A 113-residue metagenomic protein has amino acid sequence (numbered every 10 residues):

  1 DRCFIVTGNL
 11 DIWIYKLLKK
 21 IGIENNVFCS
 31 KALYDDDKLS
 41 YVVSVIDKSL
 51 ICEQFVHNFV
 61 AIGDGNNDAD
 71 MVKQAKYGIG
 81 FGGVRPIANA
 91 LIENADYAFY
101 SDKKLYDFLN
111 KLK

Functional and structural regions predicted by a protein language model:
R2-K113: C-terminal cap/substrate-recognition subdomain and adjoining C-terminal extension of metal-dependent phosphatase-like
